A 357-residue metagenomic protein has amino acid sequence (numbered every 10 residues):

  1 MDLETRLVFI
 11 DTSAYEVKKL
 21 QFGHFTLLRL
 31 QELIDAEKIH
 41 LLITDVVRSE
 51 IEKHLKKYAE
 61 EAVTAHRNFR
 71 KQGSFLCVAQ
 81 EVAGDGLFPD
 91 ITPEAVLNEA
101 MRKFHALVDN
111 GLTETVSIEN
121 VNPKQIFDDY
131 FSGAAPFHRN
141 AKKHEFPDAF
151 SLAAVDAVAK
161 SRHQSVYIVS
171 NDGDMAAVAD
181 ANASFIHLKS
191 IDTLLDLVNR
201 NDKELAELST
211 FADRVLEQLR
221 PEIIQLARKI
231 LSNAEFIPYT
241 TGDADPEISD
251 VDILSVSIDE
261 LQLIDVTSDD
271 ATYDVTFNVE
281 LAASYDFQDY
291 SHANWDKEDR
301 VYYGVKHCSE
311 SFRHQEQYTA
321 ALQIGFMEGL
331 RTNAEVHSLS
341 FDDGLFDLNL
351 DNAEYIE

Functional and structural regions predicted by a protein language model:
D2-Q164, G173-L226, I230-Y273, N278-E280 (+2 more regions): Active-site-proximal, substrate-binding regions of enzyme catalytic domains and RNA-binding/basic surfaces
I168: Conserved SAM-binding loop
